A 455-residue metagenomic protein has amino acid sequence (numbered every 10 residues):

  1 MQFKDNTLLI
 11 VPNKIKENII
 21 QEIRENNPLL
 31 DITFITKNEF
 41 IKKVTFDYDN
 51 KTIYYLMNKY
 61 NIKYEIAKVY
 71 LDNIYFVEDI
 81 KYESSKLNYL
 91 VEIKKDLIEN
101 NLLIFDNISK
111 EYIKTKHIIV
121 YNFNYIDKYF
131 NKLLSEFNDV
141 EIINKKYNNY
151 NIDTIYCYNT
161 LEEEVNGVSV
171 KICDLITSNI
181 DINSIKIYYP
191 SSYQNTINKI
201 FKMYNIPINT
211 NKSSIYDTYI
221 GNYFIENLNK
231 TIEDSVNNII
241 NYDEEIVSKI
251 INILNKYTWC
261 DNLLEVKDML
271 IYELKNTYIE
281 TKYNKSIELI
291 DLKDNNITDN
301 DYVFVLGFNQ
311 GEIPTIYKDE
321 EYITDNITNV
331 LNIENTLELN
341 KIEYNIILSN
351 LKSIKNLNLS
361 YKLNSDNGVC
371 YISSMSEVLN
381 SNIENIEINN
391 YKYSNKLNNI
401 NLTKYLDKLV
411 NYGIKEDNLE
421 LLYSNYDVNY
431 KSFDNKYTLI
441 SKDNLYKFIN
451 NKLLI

Functional and structural regions predicted by a protein language model:
Q2-D5, I10-T33, N148-I455: Anion-coordinating catalytic cores for phosphoryl-, nucleotidyl-, and glycosidic chemistry
V11-K114, K128: Basic/charged alpha-beta structural segments of nucleotide/phosphate-handling enzymes
Y54, S85-N88, K95, N131 (+4 more regions): Intrinsic-disorder/low-complexity peptide segments enriched for small residues
I66-K81, F130, V140, S424-N429 (+2 more regions): Structured, non-catalytic alpha/beta "coupling" segments that mediate domain-domain communication and provide generic
K81-Y150, T154-L161, D294-V305: Conserved helicase NTPase motor core
